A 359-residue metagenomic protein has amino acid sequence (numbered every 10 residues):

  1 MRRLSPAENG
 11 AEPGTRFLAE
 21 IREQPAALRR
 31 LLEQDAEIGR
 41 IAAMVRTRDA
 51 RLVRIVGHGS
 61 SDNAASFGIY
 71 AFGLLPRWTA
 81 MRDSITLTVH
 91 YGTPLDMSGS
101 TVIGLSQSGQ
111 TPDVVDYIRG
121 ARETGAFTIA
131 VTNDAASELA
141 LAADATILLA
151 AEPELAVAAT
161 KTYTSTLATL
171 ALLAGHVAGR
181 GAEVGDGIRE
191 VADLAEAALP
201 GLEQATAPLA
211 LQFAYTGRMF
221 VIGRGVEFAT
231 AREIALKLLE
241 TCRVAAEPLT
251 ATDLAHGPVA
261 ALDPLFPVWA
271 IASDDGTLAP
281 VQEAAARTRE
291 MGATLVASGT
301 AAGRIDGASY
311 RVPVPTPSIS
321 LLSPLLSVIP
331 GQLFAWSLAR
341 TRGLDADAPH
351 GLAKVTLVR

Functional and structural regions predicted by a protein language model:
M1-R3, R122-E123: Short, motif-level signal for alpha-helix interfacial/capping segments enriched in acidic residues and aromatics/proline
R2-A26, L74, I129, E152-T162 (+1 more regions): A cross-family phosphate/adenosyl-ligand binding-site feature
R3-S5, S84-T86, T250, D345-D347: Short, solvent-exposed coil/turn linker segments
E12-R54, A145-L149, P153-P267, T277 (+1 more regions): Active-site phosphate/pyrophosphate-binding segments
R48-D193, R224, V259, I271-P317 (+1 more regions): Glycine-rich phosphate-binding loops that contact phosphosugars or nucleotide phosphates
E233, P280-V281, S323-P324: Short conserved micro-motifs at the rims of enzyme active sites and ligand-binding pockets
F266-D274, V328: Hydrophobic membrane-spanning alpha-helices of multi-pass integral membrane proteins
P317-R359: Peripheral docking tails and interdomain loops at the edges of cofactor- or intermediate-handling domains
